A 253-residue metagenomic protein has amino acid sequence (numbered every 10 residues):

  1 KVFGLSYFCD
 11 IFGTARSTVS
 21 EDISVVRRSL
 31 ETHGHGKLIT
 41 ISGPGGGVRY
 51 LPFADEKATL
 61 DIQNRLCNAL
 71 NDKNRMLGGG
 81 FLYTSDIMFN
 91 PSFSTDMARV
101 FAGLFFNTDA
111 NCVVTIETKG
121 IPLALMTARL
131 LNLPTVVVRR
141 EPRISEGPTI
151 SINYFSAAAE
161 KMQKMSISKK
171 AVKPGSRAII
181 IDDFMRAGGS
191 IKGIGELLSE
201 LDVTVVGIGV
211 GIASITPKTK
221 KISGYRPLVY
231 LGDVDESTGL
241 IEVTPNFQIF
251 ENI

Functional and structural regions predicted by a protein language model:
F3-Y7: Residues within the helices of the helix-turn-helix
F8-C9, S20: The alpha-helix within a helix-turn-helix
G13-T14, L133: The short coil/loop that forms the "turn" connecting the two helices of the helix-turn-helix
R16-T18: Key DNA-contact positions within bacterial/archaeal DNA-binding proteins
S20-E31: Residue-level detection of the helix-turn-helix DNA-binding "recognition helix"
G45-D109: Active-site-facing substrate-recognition patch
L133-A178: Short, glycine/charge-rich flexible loops or terminal/linker lids adjacent to PRPP-binding catalytic cores
E196-I253: PRPP-dependent phosphoribosyltransferase catalytic core
